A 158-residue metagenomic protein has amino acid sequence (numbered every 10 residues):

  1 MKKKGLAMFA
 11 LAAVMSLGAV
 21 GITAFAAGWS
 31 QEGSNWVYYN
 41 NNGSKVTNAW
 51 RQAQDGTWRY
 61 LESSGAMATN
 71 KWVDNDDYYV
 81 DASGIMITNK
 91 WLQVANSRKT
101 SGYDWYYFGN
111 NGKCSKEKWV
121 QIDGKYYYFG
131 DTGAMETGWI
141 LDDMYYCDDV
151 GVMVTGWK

Functional and structural regions predicted by a protein language model:
K2-K158: Extracellular adhesion/carbohydrate-binding repeat motifs centered on closely spaced tryptophans
